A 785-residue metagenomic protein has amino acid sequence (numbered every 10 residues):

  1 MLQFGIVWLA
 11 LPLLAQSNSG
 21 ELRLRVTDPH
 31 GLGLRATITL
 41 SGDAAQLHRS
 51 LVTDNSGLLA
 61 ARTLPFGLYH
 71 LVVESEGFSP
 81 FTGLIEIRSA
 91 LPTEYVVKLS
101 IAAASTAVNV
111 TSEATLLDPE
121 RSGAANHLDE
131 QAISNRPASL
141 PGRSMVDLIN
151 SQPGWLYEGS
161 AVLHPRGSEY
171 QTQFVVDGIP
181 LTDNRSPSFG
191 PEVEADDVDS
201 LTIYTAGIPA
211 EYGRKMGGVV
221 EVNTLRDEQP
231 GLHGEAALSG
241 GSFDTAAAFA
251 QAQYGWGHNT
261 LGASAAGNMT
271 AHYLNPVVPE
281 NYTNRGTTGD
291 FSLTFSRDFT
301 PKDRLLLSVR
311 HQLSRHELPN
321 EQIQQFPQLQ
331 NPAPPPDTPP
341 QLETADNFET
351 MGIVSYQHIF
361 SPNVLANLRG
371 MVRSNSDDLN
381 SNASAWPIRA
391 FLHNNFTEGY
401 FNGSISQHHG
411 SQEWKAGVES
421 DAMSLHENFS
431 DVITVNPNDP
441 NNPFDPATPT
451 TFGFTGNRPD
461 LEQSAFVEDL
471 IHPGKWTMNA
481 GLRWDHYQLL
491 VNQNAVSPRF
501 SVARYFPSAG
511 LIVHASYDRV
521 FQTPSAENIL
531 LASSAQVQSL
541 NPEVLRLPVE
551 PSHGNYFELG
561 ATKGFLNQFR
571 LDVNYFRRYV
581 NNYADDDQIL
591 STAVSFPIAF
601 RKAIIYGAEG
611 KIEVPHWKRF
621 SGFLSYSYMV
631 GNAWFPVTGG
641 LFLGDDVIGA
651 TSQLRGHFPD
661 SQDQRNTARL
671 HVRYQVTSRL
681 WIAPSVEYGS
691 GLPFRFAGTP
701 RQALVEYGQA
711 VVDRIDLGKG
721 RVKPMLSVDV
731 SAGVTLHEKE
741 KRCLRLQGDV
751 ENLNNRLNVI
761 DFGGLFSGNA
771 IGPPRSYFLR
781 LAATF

Functional and structural regions predicted by a protein language model:
F78-S79, G83-K98, A104-P209, M216-V219 (+4 more regions): Periplasmic N-terminal accessory/gating domains of Gram-negative outer-membrane beta-barrel systems
R143, D183, D196-T205, P209-F291 (+2 more regions): Outer-membrane beta-barrel translocator/receptor signature
Q253-N347, D377-S381, N582: Periplasmic-side early beta-strands and strand-to-turn transitions of outer-membrane beta-barrels
S296-S314, A345-N492, D572, R619: Face-selective signature of the C-terminal outer-membrane beta-barrel domain
E321-F326, S376, H426-D431, L490 (+6 more regions): Surface-exposed extracellular loop regions of Gram-negative outer-membrane beta-barrel proteins, predominantly
N367-M371, D377-D378, Y505, P548-A599 (+4 more regions): Membrane-embedded beta-barrel scaffold of Gram-negative outer-membrane proteins
H472-T477, Y575-Y579, A599-G698: Gram-negative outer-membrane beta-barrel transporters
R679, E687-G708, V722-S727, G733-F785: C-terminal beta-signal and adjacent terminal beta-strands/loops of Gram-negative outer-membrane beta-barrel proteins
